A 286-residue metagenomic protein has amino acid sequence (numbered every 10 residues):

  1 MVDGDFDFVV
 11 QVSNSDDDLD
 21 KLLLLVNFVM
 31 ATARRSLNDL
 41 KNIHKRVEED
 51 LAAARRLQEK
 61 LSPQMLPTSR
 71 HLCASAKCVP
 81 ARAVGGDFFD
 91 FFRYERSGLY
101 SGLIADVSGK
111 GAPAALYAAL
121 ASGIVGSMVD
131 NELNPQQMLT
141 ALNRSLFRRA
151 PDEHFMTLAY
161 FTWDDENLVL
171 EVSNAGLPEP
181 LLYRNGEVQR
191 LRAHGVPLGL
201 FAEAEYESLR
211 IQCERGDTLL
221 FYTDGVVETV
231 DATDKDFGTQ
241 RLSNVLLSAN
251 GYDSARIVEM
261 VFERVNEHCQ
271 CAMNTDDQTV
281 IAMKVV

Functional and structural regions predicted by a protein language model:
M1, D7-V29: HAMP signal relay modules and closely related sensory coiled-coil linkers that couple transmembrane inputs to cytosolic
V2-D5, M30, R34-L37, K41 (+3 more regions): A structural signal for long alpha-helical coiled-coils and helix-turn connectors that form the cytosolic signaling
L19, V26, A31-V47, T239: Interdomain signal-transducing alpha-helical coiled-coil linkers
D20, L24-N27, A31, G126 (+2 more regions): A specific heptad-register position in long alpha-helical coiled-coils used by two-component signaling proteins
L23-L24, F28-V29, L103-A105, Y222: PAS-family sensory domains
L24, F28, R56, G123 (+3 more regions): Generic recognition of well-ordered alpha-helical segments within structured catalytic/regulatory domains
D39-L220, Q270-V286: … and, occasionally, acidic/histidine-rich disordered N-termini of signaling adaptors
A159, Q212-F221, V226-V286: C-terminal catalytic subdomain
